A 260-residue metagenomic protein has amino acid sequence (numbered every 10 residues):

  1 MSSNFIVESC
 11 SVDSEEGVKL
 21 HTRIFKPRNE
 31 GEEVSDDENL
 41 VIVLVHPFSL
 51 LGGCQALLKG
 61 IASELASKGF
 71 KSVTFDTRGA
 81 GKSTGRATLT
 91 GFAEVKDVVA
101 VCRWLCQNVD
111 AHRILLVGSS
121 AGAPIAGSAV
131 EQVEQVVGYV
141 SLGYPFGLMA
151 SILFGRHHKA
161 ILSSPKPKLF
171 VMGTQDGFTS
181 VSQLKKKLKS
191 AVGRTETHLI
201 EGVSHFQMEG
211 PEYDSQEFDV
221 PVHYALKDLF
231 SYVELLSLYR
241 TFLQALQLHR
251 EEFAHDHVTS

Functional and structural regions predicted by a protein language model:
M1-S11: A domain-start/cap signature at the N-terminus of enzymes
S9-R113, I125, M208-E209, S215: Serine-hydrolase catalytic machinery in alpha/beta-hydrolase-like enzymes
V98-K166: Primarily recognizes the serine-hydrolase "nucleophile elbow" in alpha/beta-hydrolase and SGNH/GDSL folds
L148, T174-T179, H205-F206: Acidic catalytic loop of the alpha/beta-hydrolase fold
F154-H157, K166, T179-K189: Short alpha-helix in the alpha/beta-hydrolase fold that links the catalytic acid
S163-P165, F170-M172, D176: Short beta-strand/loop motif that positions the catalytic acidic residue of the alpha/beta-hydrolase fold
S190-Q207: Catalytic histidine neighborhood in serine/cysteine hydrolases with alpha/beta-hydrolase-type architecture
E212-S260: Catalytic active-site module of serine/aspartate enzymes centered on a nucleophile-bearing elbow/loop
